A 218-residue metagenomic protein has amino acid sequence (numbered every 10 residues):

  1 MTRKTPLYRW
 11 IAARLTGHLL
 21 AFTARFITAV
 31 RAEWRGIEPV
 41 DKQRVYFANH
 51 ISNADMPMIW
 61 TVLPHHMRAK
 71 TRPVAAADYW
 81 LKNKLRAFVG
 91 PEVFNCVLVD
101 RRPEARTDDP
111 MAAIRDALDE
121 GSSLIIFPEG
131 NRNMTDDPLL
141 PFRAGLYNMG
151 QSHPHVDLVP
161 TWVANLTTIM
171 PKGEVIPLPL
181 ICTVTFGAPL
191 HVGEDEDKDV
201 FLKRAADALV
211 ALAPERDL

Functional and structural regions predicted by a protein language model:
M1-L63, R68-T71, K82-K84, P91-N95: Membrane-anchoring hydrophobic helices of lipid-metabolizing enzymes
K42-Q43, A69, E120-S122, V156: Short coil/turn segments at beta-strand junctions that form active-site/ligand-binding loops
N49, A76, E129, V163: Cofactor-binding loop segments of dinucleotide-utilizing enzymes, especially the Rossmann-like FAD- and NAD(P)+-binding
R72-D78: Short internal beta-strands
V74, V97, V159-T161: Hydrophobic/aromatic beta-strand patches that form the interior of the parallel beta-sheet core in alpha/beta enzyme
F88, S123, M134-D199: A cross-family acyltransferase "interaction/gating" segment
V97-P141: Internal catalytic-core helix/loop-beta-alpha segment that presents or stabilizes conserved functional determinants
M111-A112, D116, C182-R216: A charged, well-structured terminal subsegment
